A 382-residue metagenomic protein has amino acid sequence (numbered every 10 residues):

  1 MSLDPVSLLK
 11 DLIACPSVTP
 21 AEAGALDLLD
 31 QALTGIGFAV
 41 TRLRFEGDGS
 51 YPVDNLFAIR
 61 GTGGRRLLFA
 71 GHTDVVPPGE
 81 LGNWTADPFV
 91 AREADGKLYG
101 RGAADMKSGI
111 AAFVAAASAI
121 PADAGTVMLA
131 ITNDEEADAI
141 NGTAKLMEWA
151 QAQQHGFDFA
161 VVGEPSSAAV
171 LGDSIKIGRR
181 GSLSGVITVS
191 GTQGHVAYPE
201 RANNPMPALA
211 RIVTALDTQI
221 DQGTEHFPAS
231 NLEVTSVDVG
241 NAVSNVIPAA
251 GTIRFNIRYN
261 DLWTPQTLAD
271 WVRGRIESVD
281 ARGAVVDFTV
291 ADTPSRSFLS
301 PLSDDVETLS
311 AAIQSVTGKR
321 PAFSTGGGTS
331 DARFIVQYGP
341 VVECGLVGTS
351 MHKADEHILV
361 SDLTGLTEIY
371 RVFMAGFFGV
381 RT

Functional and structural regions predicted by a protein language model:
M1-G79, A250-N256, L268-W271, V360-D362: N-terminal helical capping/dimerization or prosegment-like subdomains of hydrolases acting on amide or phosphate bonds
T41, L68, M128-A130, D287: A structural signal for isolated positions on well-ordered beta-strands in alpha/beta enzyme cores
R66-M128, D362-G365: Active-site metal-coordination/substrate-binding segment of hydrolases, especially metallo-dependent peptidases
A70-H72, A130-T132, A160-E164, T188-S190 (+1 more regions): Short beta-strand segments
M106-G178, T224, T382: Acidic/histidine-rich catalytic neighborhood of metal-dependent amide-processing enzymes
P165-V170, I177, L183-T382: Metal-dependent amide/peptide-bond hydrolase catalytic core, centered on the "pita-bread" metallohydrolase fold
